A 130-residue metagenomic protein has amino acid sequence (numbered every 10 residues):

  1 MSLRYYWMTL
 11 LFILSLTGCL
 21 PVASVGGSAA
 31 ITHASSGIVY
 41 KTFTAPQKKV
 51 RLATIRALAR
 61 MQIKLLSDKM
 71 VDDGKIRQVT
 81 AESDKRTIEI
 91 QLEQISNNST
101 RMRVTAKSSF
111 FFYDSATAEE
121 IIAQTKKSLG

Functional and structural regions predicted by a protein language model:
M1-M8: Bacterial N-terminal signal peptides that target proteins for export
L11: Flanking scaffold residues of small Cys/His-coordinated metal-binding clusters
L14-G18: C-terminal motif of bacterial Sec signal peptides marking the signal peptidase cleavage site
L20-G130: Ser/Thr-rich, low-complexity intrinsically disordered terminal regions
